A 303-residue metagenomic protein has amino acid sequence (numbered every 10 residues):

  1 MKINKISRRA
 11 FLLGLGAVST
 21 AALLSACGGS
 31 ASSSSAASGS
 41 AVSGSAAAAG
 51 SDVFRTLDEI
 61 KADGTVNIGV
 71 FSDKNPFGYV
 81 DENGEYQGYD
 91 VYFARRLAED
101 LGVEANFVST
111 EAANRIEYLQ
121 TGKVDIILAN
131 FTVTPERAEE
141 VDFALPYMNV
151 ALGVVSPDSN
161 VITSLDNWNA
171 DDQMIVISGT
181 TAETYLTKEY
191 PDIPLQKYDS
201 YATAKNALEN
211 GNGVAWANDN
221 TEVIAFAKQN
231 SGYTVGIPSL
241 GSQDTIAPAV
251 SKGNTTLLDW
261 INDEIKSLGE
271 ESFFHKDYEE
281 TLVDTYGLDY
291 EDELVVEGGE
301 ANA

Functional and structural regions predicted by a protein language model:
M1-I6, A10-A26: N-terminal secretory signal peptides
C27-S38: Bacterial lipoprotein signal-peptidase II cleavage site
G28, A41, S51, V91-D100 (+2 more regions): Extended ligand-binding regions for polar small-molecule ligands
G29, T181-Y198, V235-I237, I265-A303: Ligand-binding clefts/hinges and TM-proximal coupling segments of bilobed small-molecule sensing domains
A49-N130: Extracytoplasmic small-molecule ligand-binding "clamshell" domains of the periplasmic binding protein/Venus flytrap
E117, F131-E139, E209-Q243: A ligand-binding cleft/hinge motif common to bilobed small-molecule-binding domains
N149-S156, I224-I265, D284-A303: Periplasmic-binding protein-like
S156-Q173: Flexible hinge/capping segments at coil-to-helix
